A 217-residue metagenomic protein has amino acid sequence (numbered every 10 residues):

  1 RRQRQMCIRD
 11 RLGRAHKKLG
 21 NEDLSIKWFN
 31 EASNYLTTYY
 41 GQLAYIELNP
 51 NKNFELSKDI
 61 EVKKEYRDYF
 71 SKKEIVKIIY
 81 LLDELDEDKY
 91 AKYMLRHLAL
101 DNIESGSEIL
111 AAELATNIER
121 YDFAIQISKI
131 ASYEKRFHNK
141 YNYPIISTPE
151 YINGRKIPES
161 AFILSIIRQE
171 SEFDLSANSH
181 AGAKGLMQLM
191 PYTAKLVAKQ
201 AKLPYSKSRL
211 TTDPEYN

Functional and structural regions predicted by a protein language model:
Q3-C7: Short, small-residue-biased leader/transition segments that mark boundaries at the very start of proteins
I8-D10, G41: Basic (Lys/Arg-enriched) interaction patch that binds polyanionic ligands
A15, L19-E31, T37, Q42-Y45 (+2 more regions): Catalytic glycan-binding domains that act on GlcNAc-containing polysaccharides
L48-E55, D83-K89: Helix-turn-helix repeat elements of alpha-solenoid scaffolds
I60-K73: TPR-adjacent "capping" and linker segments in tetratricopeptide-repeat scaffold/adaptor proteins
K73-Y90, M94: Alpha-helical segment of the N-proximal tetratricopeptide repeat
